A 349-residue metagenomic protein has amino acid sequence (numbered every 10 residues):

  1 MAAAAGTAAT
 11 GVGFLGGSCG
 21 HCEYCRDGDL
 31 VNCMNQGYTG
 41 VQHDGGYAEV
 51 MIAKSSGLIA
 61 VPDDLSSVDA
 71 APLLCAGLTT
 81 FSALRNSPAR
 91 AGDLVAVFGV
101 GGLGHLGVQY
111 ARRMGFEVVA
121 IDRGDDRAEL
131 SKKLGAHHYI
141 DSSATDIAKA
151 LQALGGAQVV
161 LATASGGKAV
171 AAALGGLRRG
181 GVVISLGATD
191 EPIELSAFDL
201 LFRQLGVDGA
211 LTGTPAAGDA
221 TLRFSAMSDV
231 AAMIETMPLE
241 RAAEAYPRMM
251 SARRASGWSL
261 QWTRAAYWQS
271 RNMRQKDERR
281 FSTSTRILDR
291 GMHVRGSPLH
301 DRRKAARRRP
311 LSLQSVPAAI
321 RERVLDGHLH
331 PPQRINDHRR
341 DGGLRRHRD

Functional and structural regions predicted by a protein language model:
M1-E23, G57, P62-D64: Glycine-rich beta-strand-centered segment in the early N-terminal region that forms part of a ligand/cofactor-binding
D63-K149: Mid-domain Rossmann-like dinucleotide-binding core that forms the NAD(H)/NADP(H) cofactor-binding site
D125-D126, G167, D190: Helix N-cap at the beta1-alpha1 junction of Rossmann-like dinucleotide-binding domains, i.e., the first residues
A171, P215-R274: C-terminal hydrophobic helical "lid"/dimerization subdomain of Rossmann-like NAD(P)H-dependent oxidoreductases
L177-R178: Helix-to-beta-strand junctions that scaffold the AdoMet/dcAdoMet cofactor pocket in Class I SAM-dependent enzymes
G181-V182: Glycine-centered, small-residue-biased loops immediately flanking beta-strands in adenine/cofactor-binding cores
G187-R203, P215-R223: Rossmann-fold NAD(P)-binding glycine/threonine-rich loop
R274, E278-D349: A short Gly-Trp-Pro
